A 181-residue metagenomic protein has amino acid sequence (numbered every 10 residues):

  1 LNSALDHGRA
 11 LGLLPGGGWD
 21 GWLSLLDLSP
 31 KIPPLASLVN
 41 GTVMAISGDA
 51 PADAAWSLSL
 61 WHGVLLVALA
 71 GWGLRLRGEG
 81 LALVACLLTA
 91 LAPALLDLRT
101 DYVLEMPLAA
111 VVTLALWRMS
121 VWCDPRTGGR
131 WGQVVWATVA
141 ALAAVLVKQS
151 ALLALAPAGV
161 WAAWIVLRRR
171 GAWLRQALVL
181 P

Functional and structural regions predicted by a protein language model:
L11-S37, A52: Membrane-proximal lumenal/periplasmic loop motifs of glycosylation machinery
D53-L76, L114, R118: Transmembrane-helix motifs of polytopic, lipid-linked glycan transferases
L58, A94-L108: Short acidic/glycine- and proline-prone juxtamembrane loop motifs at membrane-interface regions of multi-pass membrane
H62-L66, T89, L104-L116, W136 (+2 more regions): Hydrophobic core segments of transmembrane alpha-helices in multi-pass, intramembrane catalytic enzymes
R75-L76, G80, A115-W136, A144 (+2 more regions): Membrane-interface transmembrane helices that cradle and orient dolichyl/undecaprenyl
L83-P93: Transmembrane and membrane-interface helices of multi-pass, inner-membrane envelope-modifying transferases
A85-C86, Q133-Q149: Membrane-interface alpha helices of multi-pass inner-membrane proteins
V121-P125, A154-P181: Perimembrane helix-loop-helix junctions
